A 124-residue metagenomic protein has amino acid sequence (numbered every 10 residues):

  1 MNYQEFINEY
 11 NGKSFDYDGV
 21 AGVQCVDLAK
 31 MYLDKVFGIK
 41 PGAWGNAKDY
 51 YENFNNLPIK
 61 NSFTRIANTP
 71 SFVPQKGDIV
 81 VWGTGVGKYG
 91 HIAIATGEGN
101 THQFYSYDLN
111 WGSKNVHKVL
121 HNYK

Functional and structural regions predicted by a protein language model:
M1-G99, Y107: Secreted/periplasmic proteins that engage bacterial cell-wall peptidoglycan
N100-K124: Active-site signature of cysteine proteases
